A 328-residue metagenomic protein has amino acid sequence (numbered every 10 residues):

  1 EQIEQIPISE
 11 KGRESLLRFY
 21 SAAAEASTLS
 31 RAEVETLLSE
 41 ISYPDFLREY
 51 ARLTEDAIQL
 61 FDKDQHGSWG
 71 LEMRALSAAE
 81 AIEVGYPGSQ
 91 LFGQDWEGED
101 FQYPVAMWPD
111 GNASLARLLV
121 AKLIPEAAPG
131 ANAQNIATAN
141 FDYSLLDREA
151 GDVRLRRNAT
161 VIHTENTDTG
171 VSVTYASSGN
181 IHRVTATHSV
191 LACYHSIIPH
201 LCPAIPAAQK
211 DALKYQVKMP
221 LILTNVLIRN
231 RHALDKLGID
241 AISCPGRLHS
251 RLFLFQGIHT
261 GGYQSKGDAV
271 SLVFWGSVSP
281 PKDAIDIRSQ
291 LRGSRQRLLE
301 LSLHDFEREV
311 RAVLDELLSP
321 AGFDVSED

Functional and structural regions predicted by a protein language model:
E1, K122-E126, S243-C244: Amphipathic alpha-helical scaffolding segments
E1-R18: Dinucleotide-binding Rossmann-like beta1-alpha1 core, especially the glycine-rich loop that anchors the ADP
I6-S9, T54, P206: Ser/Thr-centered flexible coil motifs
E10, E14, L37-D45, P109-A121 (+4 more regions): A structural signal for well-ordered alpha-helical segments within the folded catalytic domains of diverse enzymes
Y20-A159: Active-site/ligand-binding neighborhood in enzyme catalytic cores
E97-V105, G170-H188, C193-D328: C-terminal segments that line or cap access tunnels to active or ligand-binding sites in enzymes and enzyme-associated
V120, I162, P199-C202: Short, well-ordered alpha-helical packing segments
F141-V184: Conserved beta-strand-loop-beta-strand element in the redox core of flavoprotein oxidoreductases
